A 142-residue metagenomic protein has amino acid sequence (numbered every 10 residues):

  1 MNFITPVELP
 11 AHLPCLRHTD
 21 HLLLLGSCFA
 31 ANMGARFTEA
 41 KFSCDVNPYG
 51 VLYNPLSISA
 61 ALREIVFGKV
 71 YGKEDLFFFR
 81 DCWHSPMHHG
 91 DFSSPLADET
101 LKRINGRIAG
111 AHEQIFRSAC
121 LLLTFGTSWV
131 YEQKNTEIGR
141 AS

Functional and structural regions predicted by a protein language model:
M1-Y71: Serine-esterase "nucleophile elbow" of acetyl-processing enzymes
H21, C120-L122: Structural motif
A31-G34, L56, S85-H88, W129-Q133: Short catalytic/ligand-binding loop motif for oxyanion handling, primarily in non-cytosolic enzymes, centered on
N54-S57, L96, L121: Secondary-structure junction/capping motif
F67-A111: A basic- and aromatic-enriched beta-loop-alpha substructure that forms the phosphate/nucleotide- and DNA/RNA-contacting
F116-R117: Alpha-helix C-terminal capping/helix-to-coil transition sites in glycosyltransferase folds
L122-E137: Short, solvent-exposed beta-strand-terminating loops
A141-S142: Conserved small/polar residues in nucleotide/adenosyl-binding loops
